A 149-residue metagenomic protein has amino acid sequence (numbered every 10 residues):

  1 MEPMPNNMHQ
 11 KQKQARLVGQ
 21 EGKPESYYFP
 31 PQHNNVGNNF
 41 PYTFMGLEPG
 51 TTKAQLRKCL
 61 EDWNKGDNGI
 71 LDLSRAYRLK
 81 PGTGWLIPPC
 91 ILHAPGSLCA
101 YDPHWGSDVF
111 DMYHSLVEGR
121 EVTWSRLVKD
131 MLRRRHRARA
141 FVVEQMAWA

Functional and structural regions predicted by a protein language model:
M1-P81, I91-A149: Active-site region of the double-stranded beta-helix
